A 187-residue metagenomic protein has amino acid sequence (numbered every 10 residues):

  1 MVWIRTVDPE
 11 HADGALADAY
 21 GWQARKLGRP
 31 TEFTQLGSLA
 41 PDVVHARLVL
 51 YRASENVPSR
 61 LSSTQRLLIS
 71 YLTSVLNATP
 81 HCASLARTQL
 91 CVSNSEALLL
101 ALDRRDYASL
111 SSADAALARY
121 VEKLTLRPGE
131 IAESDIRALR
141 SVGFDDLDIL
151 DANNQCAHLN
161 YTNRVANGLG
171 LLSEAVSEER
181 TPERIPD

Functional and structural regions predicted by a protein language model:
M1-D187: Hydrophobic alpha-helical segments
